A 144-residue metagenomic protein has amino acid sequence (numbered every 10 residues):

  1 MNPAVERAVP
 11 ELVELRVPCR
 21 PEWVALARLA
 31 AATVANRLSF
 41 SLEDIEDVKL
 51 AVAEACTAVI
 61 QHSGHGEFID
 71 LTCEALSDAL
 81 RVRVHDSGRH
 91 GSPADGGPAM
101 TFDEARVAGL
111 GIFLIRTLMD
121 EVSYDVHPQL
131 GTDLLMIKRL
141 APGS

Functional and structural regions predicted by a protein language model:
M1-D47: Bergerat-fold GHKL ATPase/HATPase_c domain
M1-E14, V59-S144: Conserved beta-strand-loop-beta-strand hairpin that lines the nucleotide-binding pocket of ATP/GTP-utilizing enzymes
W23, A27, V52, C56-V59 (+1 more regions): Amphipathic alpha-helical interaction surfaces in cytosolic regulatory modules
A25-R28, L50, F113-R116: Short, well-ordered alpha-helical segments
A31, C56, I112: Generic structural marker for isolated residues within well-ordered, non-membrane alpha-helices of soluble domains
L42-E67: Conserved ATP-binding N-box helix of the HATPase_c
